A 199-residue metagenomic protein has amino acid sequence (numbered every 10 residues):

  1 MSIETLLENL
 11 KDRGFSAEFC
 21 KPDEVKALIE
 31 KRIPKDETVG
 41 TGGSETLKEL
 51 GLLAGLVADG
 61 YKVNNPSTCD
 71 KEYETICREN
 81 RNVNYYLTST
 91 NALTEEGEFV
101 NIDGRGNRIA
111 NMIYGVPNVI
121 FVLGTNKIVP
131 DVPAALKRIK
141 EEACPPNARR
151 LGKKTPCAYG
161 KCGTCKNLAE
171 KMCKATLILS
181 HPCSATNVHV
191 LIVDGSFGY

Functional and structural regions predicted by a protein language model:
S2-L87: N-terminal active-site beta-alpha-beta segment that forms phosphate/nucleotide-binding and substrate-recognition loops
R81-Y199: Conserved phosphate- and dinucleotide-binding cores of soluble alpha/beta proteins, encompassing both enzyme active
